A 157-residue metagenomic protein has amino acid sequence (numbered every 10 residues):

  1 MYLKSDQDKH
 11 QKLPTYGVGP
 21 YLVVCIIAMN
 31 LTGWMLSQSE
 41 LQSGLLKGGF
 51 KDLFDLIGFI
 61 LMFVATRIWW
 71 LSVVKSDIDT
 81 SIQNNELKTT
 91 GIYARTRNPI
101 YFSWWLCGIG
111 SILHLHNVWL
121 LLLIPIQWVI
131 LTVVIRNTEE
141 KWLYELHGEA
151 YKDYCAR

Functional and structural regions predicted by a protein language model:
M1-T90, W105-R157: Membrane-anchoring alpha-helices and their flanking helix-loop junctions
I92-L106: Membrane-interface loop-to-helix entry segments
